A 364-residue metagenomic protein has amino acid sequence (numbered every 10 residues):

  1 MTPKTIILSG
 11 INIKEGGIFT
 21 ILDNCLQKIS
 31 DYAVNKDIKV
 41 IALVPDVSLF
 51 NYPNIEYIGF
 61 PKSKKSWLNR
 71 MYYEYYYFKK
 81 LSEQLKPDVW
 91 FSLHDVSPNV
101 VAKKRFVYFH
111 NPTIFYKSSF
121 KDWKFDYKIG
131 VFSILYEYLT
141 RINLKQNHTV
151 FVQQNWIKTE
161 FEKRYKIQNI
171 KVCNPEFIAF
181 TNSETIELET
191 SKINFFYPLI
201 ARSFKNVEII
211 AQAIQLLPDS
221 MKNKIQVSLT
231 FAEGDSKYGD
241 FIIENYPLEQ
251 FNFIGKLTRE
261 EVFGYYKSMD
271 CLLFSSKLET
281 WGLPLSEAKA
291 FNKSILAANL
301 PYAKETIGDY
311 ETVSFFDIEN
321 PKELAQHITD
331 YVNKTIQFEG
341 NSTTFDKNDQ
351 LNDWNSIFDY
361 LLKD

Functional and structural regions predicted by a protein language model:
I7-L8, L188-K205, A211-I214: Conserved donor-binding/catalytic core segment of Leloir-type glycosyltransferases
A42-D46, K224-D240, G255: Glycosyltransferase donor-sugar binding loop
S82, G264-M269: Short alpha-helical donor nucleotide-sugar binding micro-motif in glycosyltransferases
I129-V150: Membrane-proximal helix-turn-helix segments that form the acceptor-binding/catalytic region of lipid-linked
G239-E260: Nucleotide-activated donor-binding/catalytic signature segment of Leloir-type glycosyltransferases, i.e., the conserved
K277: Aromatic "clamp/platform" in nucleotide-sugar-dependent glycosyltransferases that forms part of the donor/acceptor
S294-A298: Short hydrophobic beta-strand element within catalytic cores of glycosyltransferases and related nucleotide-activated
V313-K322, T329-T335: Conserved acidic donor-binding segment of nucleotide-sugar-dependent glycosyltransferases
